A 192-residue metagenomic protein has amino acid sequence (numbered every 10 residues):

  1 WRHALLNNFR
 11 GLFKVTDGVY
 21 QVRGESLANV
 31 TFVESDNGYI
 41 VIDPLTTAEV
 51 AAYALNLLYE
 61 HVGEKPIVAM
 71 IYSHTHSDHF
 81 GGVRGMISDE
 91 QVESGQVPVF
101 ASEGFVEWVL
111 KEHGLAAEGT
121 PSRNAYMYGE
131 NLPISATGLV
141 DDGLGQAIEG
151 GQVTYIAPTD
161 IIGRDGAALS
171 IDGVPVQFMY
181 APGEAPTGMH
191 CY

Functional and structural regions predicted by a protein language model:
W1, V41-D43, F178: Beta-strand-rich extracellular passenger or scaffold domains
R2-D17, G24, G138-Q177: Alpha-helix-centered segments that form part of catalytic cores
L5-K65, H190-Y192: Conserved beta-strand hairpin/beta-sheet module of binuclear metal-dependent hydrolase folds, prominently
F13-V15, G24-E25, E34, G63 (+4 more regions): Extracellular/periplasmic catalytic domains that process cell-envelope and extracellular macromolecules
S26, T46, E103, Y180-P182: Short, flexible loop/turn elements at secondary-structure junctions
V50-A51, N56-A167: Active-site HxH/HxHxD metal-binding segment of metal-dependent hydrolases
P175-Y192: Active-site-proximal loop/helix segments of hydrolase catalytic cores
